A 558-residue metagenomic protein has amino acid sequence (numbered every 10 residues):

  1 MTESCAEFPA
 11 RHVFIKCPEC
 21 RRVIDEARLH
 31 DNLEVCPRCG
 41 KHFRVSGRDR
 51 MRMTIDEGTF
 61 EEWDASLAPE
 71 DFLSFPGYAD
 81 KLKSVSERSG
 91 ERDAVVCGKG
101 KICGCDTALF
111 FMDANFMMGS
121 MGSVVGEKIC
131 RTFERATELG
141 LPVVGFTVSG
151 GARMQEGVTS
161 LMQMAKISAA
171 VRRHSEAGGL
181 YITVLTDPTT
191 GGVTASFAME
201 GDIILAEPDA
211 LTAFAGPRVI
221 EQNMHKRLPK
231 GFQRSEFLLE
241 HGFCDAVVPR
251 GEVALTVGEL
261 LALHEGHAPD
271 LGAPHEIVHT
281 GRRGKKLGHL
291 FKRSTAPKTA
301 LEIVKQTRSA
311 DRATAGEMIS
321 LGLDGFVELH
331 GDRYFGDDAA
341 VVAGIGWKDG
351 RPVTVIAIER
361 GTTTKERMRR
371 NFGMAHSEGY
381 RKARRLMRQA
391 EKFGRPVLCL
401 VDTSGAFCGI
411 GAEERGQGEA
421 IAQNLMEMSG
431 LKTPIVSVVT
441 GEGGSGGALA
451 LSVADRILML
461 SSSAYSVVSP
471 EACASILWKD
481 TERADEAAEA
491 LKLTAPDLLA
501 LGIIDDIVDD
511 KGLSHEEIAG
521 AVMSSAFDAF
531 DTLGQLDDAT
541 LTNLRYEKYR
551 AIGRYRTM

Functional and structural regions predicted by a protein language model:
M1-I182, P188, E200, E207 (+3 more regions): Terminal-region recognition feature
T190-F197, A213-F214, G447: Glycine-rich anion-binding loops of enzyme active sites
T212-N223, V467-V468, C473-S475: Nucleotide-binding motor/catalytic cores of P-loop/tubulin-like NTPases across gene-expression machines
Q222, K226-K230: Short, charge-rich, low-complexity interaction segments located in flexible loops at or near secondary-structure
